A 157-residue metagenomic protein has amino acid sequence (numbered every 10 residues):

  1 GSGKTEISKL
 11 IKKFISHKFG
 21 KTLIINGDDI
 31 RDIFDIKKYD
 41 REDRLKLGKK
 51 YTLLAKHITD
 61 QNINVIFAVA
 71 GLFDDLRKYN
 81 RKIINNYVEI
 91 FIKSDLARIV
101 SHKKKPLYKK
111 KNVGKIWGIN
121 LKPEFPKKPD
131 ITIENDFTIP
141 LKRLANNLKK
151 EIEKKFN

Functional and structural regions predicted by a protein language model:
S2: ATP-binding Walker
T5: Walker A/P-loop
S8-L53: Conserved substrate/cofactor phosphate-moiety recognition/catalytic segment in nucleotide-dependent phosphotransferases
L23-G27, Q61-A70: Short beta-strand segments at enzyme active-site cores
D29-R31, G71-D74, K93-R98, T138-I139: Conserved nucleotide-binding/hydrolysis micro-motifs of P-loop NTPases
T52-I63: Inter-motif core of Ras-like GTPase G domains
I66-A68, I83-H102, I133: Conserved phosphate-donor/acceptor-positioning beta-strand/loop module used by diverse small-molecule
K93, S101-N157: Small-molecule kinase domains that catalyze NTP-dependent phosphoryl transfer to phosphate-bearing small molecules
